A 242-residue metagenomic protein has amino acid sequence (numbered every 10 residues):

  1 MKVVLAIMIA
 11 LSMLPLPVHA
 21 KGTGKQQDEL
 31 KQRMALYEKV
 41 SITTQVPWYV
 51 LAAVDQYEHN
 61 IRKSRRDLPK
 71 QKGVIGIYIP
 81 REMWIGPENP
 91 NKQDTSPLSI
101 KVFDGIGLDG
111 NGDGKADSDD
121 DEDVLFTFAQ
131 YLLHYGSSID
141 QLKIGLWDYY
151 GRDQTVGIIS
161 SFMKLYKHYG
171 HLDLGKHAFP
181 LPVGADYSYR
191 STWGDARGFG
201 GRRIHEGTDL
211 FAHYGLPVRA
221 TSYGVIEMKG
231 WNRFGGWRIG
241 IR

Functional and structural regions predicted by a protein language model:
M1-A20: Sec-dependent N-terminal signal peptides of Gram-positive bacterial secreted proteins and lipoproteins
M13-P15, Y78, P180: Selective for proline/serine-rich intrinsically disordered segments in cytosolic/nuclear regulatory regions
G22-G170: Catalytic glycan-binding domains that act on GlcNAc-containing polysaccharides
F162-W237: Surface-exposed, glycine-biased beta-strand/turn segments
I239-I241: SH3/SH3-like beta-barrel fold
